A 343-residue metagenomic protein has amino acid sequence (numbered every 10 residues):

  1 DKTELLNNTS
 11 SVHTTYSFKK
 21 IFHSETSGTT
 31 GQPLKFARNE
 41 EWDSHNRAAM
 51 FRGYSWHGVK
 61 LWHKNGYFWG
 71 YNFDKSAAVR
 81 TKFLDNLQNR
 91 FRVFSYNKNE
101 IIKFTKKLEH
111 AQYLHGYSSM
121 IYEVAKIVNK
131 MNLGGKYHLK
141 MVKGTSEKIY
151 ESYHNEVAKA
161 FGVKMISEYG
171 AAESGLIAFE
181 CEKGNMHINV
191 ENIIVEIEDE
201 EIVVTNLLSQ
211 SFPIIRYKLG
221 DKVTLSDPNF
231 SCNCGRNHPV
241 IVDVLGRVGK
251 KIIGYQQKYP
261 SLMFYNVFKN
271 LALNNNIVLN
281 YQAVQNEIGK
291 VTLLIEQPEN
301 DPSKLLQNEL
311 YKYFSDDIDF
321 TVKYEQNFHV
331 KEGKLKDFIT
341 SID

Functional and structural regions predicted by a protein language model:
D1-E25, G31-K64, Y71, Y113-H115 (+4 more regions): Nucleotide 5′-phosphate-binding alpha/beta core
T26, N65, L114, G170 (+4 more regions): Residue-level signal for inorganic ion chemistry
S44, A48, R52, K64-Y122: AMP-binding/adenylate-forming
L84, M131-G134, K183-H187: Short, hinge-like loop/turn segments at secondary-structure boundaries
N86, H138, A160-K164: Short, structured coil segments at secondary-structure junctions
Y96-N99, A111-S152, S167-A172: Adenylate-forming
L114, Y217-S315: AMP-binding/adenylate-forming catalytic core of the ANL superfamily
I149-F230: Conserved AMP-binding/adenylate-forming
